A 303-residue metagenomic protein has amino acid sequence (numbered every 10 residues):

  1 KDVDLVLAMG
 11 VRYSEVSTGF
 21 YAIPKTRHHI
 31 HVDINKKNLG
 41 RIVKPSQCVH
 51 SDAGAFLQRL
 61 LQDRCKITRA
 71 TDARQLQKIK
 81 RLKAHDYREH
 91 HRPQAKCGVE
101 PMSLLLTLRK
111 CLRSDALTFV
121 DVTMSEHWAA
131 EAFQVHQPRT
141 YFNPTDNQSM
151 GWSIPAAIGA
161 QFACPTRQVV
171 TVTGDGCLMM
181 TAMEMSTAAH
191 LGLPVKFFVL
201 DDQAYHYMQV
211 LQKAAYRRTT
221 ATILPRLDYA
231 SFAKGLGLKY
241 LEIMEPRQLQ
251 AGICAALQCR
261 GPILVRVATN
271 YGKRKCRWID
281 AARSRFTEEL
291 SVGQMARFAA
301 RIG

Functional and structural regions predicted by a protein language model:
K1-K78, I253: Glycine-rich, acidic loop regions that bind phosphate or pyrophosphate groups
D2-V3, H85, S114-D115, L236 (+1 more regions): Structured helix-beta-strand junction loops
L5, L117, Q168-V170: Structural motif
A8, H31, V120, T171 (+1 more regions): Structural beta-sheet core signal
R12, T123, N270: Active-site beta-loop-alpha junctions enriched in small/polar residues
L39-I42, C48-H50, G54-L60, W128-G303: Thiamine diphosphate
K80-P155, A160, T166: Active-site diphosphate/adenylate-binding microenvironment
